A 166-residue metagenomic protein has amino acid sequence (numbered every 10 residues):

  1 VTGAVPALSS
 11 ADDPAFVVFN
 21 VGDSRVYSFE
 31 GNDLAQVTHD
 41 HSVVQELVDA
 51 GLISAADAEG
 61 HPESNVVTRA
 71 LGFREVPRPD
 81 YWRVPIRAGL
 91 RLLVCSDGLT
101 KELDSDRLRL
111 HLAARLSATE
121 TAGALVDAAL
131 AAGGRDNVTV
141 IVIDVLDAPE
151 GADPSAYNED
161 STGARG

Functional and structural regions predicted by a protein language model:
V1-A7, F16-N20, S24-F29, V138-D144: Short beta-strand scaffold segments in enzyme catalytic cores
V1-T2, T121-V126: Short, conserved loop-to-beta-strand elements that form functional interface hotspots
T2-D12, W82-R87: A short acidic-Thr-Gly-centered motif at the start of a beta-strand
N20-R25, V66-E75, P85-H111, V126-A132 (+1 more regions): Conserved beta-strand-loop-short alpha-helix elements that form and flank the Mn2+/Mg2+-coordinating active site
D33-L34: Predominantly a core beta-strand signature of beta-propeller blades across repeat-based propeller domains
H39-A88, G151, Y157-E159, R165: Conserved, helical-rich catalytic subdomain that frames metal- and/or nucleotide-binding sites in enzyme alpha/beta
A113-T121: Short, charged, surface-exposed loops that flank catalytic or proteolytic processing sites
G134-D136: Short flexible coil/turn linkers enriched for glycine and charged/polar residues that connect secondary-structure
